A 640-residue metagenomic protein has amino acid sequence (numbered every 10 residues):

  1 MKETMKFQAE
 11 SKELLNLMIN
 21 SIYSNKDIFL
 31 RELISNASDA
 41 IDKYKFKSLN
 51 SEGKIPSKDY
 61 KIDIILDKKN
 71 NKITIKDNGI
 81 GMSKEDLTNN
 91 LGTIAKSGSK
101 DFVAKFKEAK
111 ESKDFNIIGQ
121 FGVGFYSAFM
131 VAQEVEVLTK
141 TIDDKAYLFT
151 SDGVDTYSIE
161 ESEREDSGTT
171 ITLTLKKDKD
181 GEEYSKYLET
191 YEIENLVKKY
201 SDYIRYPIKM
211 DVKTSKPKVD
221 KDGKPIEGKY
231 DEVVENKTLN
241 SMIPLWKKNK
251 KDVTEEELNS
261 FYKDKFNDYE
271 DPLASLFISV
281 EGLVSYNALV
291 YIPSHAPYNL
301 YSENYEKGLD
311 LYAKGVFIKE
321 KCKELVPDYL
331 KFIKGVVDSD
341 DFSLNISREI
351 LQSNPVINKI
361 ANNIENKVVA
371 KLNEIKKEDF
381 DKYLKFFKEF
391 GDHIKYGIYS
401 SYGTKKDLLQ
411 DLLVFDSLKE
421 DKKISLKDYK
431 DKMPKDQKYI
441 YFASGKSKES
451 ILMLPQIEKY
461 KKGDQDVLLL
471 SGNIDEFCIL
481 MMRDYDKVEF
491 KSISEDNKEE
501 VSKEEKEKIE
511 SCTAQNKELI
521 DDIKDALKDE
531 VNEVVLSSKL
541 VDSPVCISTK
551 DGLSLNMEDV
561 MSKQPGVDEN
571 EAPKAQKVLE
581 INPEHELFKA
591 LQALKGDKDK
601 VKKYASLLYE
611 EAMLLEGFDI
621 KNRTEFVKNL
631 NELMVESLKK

Functional and structural regions predicted by a protein language model:
M1-Y187, N195, K218: GHKL (Bergerat-fold) ATPase N-terminal catalytic module, capturing the glycine-rich phosphate-binding loop and acidic
I117, V135-T156, K176-K640: GHKL/Bergerat-fold ATPase module in large chromosome/replication-associated machines
